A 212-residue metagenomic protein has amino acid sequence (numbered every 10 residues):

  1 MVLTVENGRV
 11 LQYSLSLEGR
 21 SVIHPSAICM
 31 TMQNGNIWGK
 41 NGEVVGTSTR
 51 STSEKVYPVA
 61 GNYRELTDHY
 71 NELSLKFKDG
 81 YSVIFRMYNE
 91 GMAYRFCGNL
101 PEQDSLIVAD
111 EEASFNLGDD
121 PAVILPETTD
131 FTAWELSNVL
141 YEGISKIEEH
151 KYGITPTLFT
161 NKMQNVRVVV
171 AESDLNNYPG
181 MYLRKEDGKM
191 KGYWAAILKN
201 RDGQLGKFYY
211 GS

Functional and structural regions predicted by a protein language model:
M1-S212: N-terminal accessory beta-strand-rich subdomains and adjacent acidic, glycine-rich linkers that precede catalytic cores
